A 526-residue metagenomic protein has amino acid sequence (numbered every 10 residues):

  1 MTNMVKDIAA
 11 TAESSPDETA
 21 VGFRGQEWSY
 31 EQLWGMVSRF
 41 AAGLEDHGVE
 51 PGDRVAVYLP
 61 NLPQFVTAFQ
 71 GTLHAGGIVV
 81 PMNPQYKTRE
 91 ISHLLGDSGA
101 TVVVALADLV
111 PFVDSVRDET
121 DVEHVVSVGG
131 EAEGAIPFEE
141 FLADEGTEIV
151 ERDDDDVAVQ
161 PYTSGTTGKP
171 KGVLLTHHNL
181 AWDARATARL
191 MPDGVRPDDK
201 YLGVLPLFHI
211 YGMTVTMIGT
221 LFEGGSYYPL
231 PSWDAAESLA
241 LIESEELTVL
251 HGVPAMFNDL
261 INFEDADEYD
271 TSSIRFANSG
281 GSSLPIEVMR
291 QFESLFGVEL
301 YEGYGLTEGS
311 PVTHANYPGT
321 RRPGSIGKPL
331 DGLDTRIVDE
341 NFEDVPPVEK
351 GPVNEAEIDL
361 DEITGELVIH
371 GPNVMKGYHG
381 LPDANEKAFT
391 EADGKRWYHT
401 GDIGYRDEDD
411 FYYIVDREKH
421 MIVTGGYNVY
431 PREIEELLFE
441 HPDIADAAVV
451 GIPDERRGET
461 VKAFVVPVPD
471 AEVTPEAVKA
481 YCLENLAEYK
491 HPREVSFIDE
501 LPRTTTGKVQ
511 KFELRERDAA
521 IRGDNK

Functional and structural regions predicted by a protein language model:
M4, D17-L62, V66-Q70, K87-S92 (+1 more regions): Conserved AMP-binding/adenylate-forming core of the ANL superfamily
P16-T19, E145-S164, G168-K169, D193-K200: Conserved pre-ATP/AMP-binding loop-to-beta segment of ANL
S29-E31, A158-R185, Q510: Conserved AMP-binding A3 loop
D46-H47, Q70, H74-A143, V150 (+1 more regions): Structural core segment of the AMP-binding/adenylate-forming
V103-A105, L250-V253, G371, K376-G377 (+3 more regions): AMP-binding/adenylate-forming catalytic core of the ANL superfamily
G165, F222, L247-G252, I261-R322 (+2 more regions): Gly/Ser/Thr-rich phosphate-binding loop
A181-K200, F208-V249, D259, F263-E264: Conserved AMP-binding/adenylation subdomain of ANL enzymes
G297, D344-E362, N373-G401, E418 (+3 more regions): Conserved ANL (AMP-binding/adenylate-forming) active-site segment centered on the GW(Y/F)…HTG consensus within
